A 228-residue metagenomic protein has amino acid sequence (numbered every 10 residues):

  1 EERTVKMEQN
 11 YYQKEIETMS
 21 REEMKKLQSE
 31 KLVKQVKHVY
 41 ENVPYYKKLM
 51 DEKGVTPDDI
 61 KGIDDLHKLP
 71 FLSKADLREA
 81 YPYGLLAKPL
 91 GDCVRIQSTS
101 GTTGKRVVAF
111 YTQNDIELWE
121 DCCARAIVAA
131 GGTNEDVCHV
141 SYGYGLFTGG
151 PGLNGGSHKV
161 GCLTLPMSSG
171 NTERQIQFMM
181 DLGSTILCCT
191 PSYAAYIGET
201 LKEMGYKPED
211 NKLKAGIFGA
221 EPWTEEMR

Functional and structural regions predicted by a protein language model:
E2-S98, T103-D121, R125-A129: Nucleotide 5′-phosphate-binding alpha/beta core
K34, K53, G150-R228: Conserved adenylate-forming
V39, T99-T102, C138, L187 (+1 more regions): Conserved S/T- and glycine-rich ATP-binding loop of Class I adenylate-forming
C93, I116, G143-G145, S192-Y193: Short glycine-enriched loops at secondary-structure junctions
G104-Y111, E135-Y142, M179, G183-I186: Short acidic, glycine/Ser/Thr-rich loop/turn "cap" segments at secondary-structure junctions
D115-I116, Y142, L163-M167: Short, flexible loop segments at the rims of nucleotide/cofactor-binding pockets, characterized by
E120-V137, T172-S184: Conserved ATP-dependent adenylate/AMP-binding module captured primarily in the ANL superfamily
A124, V128-V160: Conserved AMP-binding loop of ANL adenylate-forming enzymes
